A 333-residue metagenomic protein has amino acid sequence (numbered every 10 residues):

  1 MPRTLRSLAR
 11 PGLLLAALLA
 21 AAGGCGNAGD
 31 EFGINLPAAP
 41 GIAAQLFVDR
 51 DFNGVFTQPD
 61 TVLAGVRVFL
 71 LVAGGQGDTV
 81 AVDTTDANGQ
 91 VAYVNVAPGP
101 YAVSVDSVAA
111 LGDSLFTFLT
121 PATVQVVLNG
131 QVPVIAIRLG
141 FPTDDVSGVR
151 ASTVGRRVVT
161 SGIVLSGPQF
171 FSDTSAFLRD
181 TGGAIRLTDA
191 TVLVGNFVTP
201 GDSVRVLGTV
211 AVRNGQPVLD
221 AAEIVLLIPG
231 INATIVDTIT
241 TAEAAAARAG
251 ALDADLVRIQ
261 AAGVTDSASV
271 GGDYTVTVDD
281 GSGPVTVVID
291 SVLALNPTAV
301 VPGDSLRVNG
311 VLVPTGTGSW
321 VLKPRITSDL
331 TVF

Functional and structural regions predicted by a protein language model:
M1-G23: Sec-dependent bacterial lipoprotein signal peptides
L19-N53, I137, T331-F333: Bacterial Sec-dependent N-terminal signal peptides
E31-I34, G130-F333: OB-fold nucleic-acid-binding modules
F56, V72-V91: Short, acidic Ser/Thr/Gly-rich low-complexity loop/linker segments typical of extracellular and cell-surface proteins
V66-L70, V103: Hydrophobic beta-strand segments
T85-V94, I137, G272: Glycine-centered loop-to-beta-strand initiation motif
V91, A122, P133-I135: Short strand-edge motifs at loop-to-beta-strand transitions and within beta-strands of extracellular beta-rich domains
G99-D113: A short, solvent-exposed beta-strand micro-motif common in secreted/extracellular proteins
